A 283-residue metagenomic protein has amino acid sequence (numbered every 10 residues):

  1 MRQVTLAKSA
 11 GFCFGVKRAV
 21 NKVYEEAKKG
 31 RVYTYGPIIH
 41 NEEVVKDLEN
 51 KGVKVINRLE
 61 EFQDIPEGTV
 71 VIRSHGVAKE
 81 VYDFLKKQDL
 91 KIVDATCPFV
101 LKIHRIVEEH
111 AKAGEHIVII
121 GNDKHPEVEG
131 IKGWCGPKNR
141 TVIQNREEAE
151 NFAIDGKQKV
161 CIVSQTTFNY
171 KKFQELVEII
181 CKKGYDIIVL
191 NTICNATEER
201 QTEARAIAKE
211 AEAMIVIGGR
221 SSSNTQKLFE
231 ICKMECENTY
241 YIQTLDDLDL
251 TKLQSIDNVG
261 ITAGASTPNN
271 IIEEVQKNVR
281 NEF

Functional and structural regions predicted by a protein language model:
M1-F283: The feature marks the mature, well-folded catalytic cores of soluble enzymes
